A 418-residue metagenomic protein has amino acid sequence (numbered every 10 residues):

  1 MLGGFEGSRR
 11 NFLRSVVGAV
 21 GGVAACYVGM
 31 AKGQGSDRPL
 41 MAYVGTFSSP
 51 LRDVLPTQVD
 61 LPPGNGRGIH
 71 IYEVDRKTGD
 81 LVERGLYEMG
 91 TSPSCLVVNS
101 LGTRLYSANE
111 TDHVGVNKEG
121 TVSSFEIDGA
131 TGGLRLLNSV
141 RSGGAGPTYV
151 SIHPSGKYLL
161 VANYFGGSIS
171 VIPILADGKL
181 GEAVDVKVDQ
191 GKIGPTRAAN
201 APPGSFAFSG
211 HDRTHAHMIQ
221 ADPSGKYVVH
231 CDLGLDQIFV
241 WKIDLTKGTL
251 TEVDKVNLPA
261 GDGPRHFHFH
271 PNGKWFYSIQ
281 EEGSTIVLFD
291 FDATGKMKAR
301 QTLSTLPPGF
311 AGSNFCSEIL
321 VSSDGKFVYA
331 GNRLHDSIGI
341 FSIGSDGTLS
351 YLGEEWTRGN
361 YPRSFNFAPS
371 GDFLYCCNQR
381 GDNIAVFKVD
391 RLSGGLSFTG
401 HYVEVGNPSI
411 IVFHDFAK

Functional and structural regions predicted by a protein language model:
M1-S8, V20: N-terminal secretory signal peptides
C26-F47: C-terminal segment of N-terminal export signals and the immediately downstream linker at the start of the mature
V44-P63, A108-K118: Short, conserved, GDST-rich strand-edge loop motifs in beta-rich repeat architectures
R52, N65, G90-L101, G143-P154 (+6 more regions): Beta-rich, blade/repeat-based domains predominating in secreted/periplasmic proteins but also intracellular
D60-N65, V114-G120, Y164-F165, L233-G234 (+3 more regions): Short, solvent-exposed loop/turn segments at conserved positions within beta-propeller repeat blades
E73-T78, E126-G132, P173-G181, K242-G248 (+3 more regions): Short loop/turn segments immediately following beta-strands, especially the blade-tip and inter-blade linker loops
V82-Y87, L136-V140, S205-S209, E252-N257 (+4 more regions): A short beta-strand motif characteristic of beta-propeller blades
